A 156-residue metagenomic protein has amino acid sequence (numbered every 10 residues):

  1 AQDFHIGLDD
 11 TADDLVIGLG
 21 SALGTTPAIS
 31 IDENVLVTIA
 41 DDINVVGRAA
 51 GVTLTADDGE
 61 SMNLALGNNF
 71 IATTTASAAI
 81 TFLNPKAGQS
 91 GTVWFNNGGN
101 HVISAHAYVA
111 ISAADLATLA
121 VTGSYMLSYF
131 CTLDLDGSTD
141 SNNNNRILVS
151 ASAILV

Functional and structural regions predicted by a protein language model:
A1-I43, I154-L155: Beta-strand-rich receptor-binding modules of extracellular spikes/adhesins
Q2-F4, T25-P27, D58, A78 (+1 more regions): Residue-level marker for the onset of beta-strands and adjacent loop->beta junctions in well-ordered domains
D3-H5, D14, T122-G137: Extracellular disulfide-bonded cysteine-rich modules/repeats
G7, I80-P85, A117-L119: Short histidine-centered beta-strand/loop micro-motifs that create catalytic or ligand/metal-coordination sites
A22-G24, T55, A120-S124: Short solvent-exposed loop/turn micro-motifs enriched in small/polar/acidic residues
N34, D42, G67, T122-Y125: Tight coil/turn sites that cap or link beta-strands
A40-Y108, F130-V156: Exposed extracellular interaction/assembly regions and N-terminal maturation sites
Y108-V121: Terminal beta-strand-rich extracellular "head" domains that mediate receptor/glycan or other ligand binding
